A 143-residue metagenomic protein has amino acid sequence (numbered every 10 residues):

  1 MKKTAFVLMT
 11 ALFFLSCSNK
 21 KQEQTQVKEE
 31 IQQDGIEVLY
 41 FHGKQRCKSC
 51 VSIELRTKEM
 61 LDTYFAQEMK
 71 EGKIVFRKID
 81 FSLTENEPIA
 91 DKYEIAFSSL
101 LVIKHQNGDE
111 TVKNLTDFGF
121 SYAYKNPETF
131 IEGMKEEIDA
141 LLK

Functional and structural regions predicted by a protein language model:
K2-L8: Sec-dependent signal peptide recognition, specifically the positively charged N-region followed immediately by
F13-S16: C-terminal motif of bacterial Sec signal peptides marking the signal peptidase cleavage site
S18-G35: Sec-dependent signal peptide cleavage junction
Q32-T63: Local sequence-structure signature of Cys/Sec-based thiol-disulfide redox active-site neighborhoods
M69-E85: Thiol-based oxidoreductase modules, predominantly thioredoxin-like and allied folds used for disulfide exchange
T84-N107, N114: Structural alpha/beta surface segment adjacent to cysteine/selenocysteine redox centers across thiol/disulfide enzymes
V102-L142: Non-catalytic, surface beta->alpha helical segment in thiol-disulfide oxidoreductase systems
